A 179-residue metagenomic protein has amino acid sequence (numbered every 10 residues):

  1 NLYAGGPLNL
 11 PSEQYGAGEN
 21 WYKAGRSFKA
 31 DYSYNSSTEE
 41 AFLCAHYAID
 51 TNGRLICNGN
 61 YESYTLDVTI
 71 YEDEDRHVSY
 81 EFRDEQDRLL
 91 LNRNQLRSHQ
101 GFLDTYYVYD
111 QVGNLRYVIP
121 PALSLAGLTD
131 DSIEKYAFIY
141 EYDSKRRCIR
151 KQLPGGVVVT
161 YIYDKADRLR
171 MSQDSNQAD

Functional and structural regions predicted by a protein language model:
N1-D179: Beta-strand elements of repeat-based all-beta scaffolds
